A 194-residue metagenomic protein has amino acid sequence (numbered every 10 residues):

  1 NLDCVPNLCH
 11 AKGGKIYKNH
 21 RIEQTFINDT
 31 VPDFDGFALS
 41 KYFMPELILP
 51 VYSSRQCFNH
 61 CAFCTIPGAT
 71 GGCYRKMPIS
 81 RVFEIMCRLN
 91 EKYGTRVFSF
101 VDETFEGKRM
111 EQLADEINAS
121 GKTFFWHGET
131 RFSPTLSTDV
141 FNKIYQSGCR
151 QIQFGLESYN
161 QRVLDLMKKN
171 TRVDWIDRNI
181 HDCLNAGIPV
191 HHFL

Functional and structural regions predicted by a protein language model:
N1, I27-D29: Two-component system phosphotransfer/interaction surface
N1-H20: Glycine-rich beta-alpha loop elements in corrinoid/cobalamin-binding modules across cobalamin-dependent enzymes
C4-V5, T25, P45-L47: A generic structural signal for well-ordered coil/turn residues at beta-strand boundaries that shape enzyme active-site
K15, E23, G68: Residue-level detector of flexible, active-site-proximal loop/helix-junction positions within diverse enzyme catalytic
H20-R21, R75: Short conserved micro-motifs at the rims of enzyme active sites and ligand-binding pockets
R21-I27: A short, sequence-level motif marking secondary-structure junctions
P32-H191: Radical SAM [4Fe-4S] cluster-binding motif and immediate context
